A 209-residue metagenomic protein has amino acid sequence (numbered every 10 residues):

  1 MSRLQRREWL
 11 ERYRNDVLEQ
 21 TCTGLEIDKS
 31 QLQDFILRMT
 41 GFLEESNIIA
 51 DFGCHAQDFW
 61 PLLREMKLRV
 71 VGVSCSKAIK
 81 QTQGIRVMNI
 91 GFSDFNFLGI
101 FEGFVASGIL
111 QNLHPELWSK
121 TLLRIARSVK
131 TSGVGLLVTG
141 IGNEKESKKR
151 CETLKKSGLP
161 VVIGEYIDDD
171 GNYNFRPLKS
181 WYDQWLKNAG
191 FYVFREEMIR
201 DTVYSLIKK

Functional and structural regions predicted by a protein language model:
M1-N47, F52-N96, V134-K208: Class I (Rossmann-like) S-adenosyl-L-methionine-dependent methyltransferase catalytic domain, capturing the SAM-binding
Q57, H114-E116: Short N-terminal helix/helix-N-cap motif within the alpha/beta-hydrolase-1
F97, L113: Conserved catalytic motifs of ABC-family nucleotide-binding domains
V105: A conserved beta-strand element that flanks and buttresses the S-adenosyl-L-methionine
G108-N112: Short catalytic micro-motifs in class I SAM-dependent methyltransferases
L117-K120, S180-W181: An acidic, carboxylate-rich microenvironment
S119-T131: A short glycine-rich, Lys/Arg-flanked "PGG" loop and its adjoining helix->strand segment in the class I
